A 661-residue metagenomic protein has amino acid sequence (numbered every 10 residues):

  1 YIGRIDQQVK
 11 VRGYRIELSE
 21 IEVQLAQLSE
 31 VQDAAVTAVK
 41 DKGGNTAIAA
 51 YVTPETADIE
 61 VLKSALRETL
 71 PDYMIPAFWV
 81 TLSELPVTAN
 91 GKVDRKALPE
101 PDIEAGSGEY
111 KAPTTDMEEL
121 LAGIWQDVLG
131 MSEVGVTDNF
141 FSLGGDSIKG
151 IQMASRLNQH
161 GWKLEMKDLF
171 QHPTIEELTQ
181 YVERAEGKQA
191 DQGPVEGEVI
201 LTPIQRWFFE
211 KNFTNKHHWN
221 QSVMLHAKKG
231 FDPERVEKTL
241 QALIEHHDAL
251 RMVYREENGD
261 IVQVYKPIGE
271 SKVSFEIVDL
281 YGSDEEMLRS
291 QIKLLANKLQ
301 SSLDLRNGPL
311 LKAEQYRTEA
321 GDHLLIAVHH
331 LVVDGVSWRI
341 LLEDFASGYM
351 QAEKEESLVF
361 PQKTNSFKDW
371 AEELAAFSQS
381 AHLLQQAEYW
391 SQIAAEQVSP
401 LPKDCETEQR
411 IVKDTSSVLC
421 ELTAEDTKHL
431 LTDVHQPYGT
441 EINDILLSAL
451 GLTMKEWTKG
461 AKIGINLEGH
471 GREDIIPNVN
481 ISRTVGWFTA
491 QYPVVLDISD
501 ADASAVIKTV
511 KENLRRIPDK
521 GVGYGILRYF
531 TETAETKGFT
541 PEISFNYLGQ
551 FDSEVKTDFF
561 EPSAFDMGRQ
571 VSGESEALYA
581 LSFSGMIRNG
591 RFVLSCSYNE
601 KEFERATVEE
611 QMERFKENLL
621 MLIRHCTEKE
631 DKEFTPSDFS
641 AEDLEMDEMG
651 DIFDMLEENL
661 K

Functional and structural regions predicted by a protein language model:
Y1-T114, E118, A122, F141 (+1 more regions): AMP-dependent adenylate-forming
V11-Y14, Q32, A47-V52, K163-K167 (+7 more regions): Extended, hydrophobic beta-loop-alpha segments that form or line the acyl/peptidyl-thioester binding and transfer paths
G13, L25, A50, L66 (+20 more regions): Generic structural signal for small/hydrophobic residues in well-ordered secondary structure, especially within
I16-S19, V23, I59-S64, K229-E245 (+5 more regions): A short, small/polar-residue-rich loop/turn motif at beta-strand boundaries within alpha/beta enzyme cores
Q32, T53, D72, L82-L85 (+9 more regions): Regions immediately C-terminal to embedded phosphopantetheine-bearing carrier domains
D33, K42-A47, Y73-I75, P194-V195 (+11 more regions): His-Asp-centered acyl/peptidyl-transfer active-site segments
I75-P76, R156, G193-G269, E276 (+7 more regions): Acyl-group handoff/entry surfaces in thioester-processing enzymes
V134-D138, I151, E196-G197, K216-K238 (+11 more regions): Gly/Ser/Thr-rich phosphate-binding loops and adjoining beta-strand/alpha-helix segments that form adenosine-phosphate
